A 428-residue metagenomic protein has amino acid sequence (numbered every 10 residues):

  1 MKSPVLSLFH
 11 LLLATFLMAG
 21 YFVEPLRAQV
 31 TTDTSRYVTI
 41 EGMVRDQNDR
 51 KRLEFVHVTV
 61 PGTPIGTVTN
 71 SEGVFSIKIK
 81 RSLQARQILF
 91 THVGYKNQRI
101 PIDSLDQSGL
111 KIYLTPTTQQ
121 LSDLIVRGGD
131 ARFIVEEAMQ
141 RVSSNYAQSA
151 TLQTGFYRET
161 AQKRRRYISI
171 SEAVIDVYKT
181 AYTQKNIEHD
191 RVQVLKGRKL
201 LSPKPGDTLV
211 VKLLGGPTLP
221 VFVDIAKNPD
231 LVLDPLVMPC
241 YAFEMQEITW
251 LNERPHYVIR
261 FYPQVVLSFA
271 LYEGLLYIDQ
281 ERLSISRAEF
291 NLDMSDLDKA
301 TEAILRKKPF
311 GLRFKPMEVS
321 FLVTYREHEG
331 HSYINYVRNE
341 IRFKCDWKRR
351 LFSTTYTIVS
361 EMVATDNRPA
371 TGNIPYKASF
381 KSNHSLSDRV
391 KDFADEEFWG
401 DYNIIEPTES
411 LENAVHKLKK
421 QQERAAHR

Functional and structural regions predicted by a protein language model:
M1-V38, V58, L121, R428: Bacterial Sec-dependent N-terminal signal peptides
D33-L53: Structural motif
R50-R52, S76-A85: Short Pro-Gly-centered beta-turn/loop motif in secreted/extracellular proteins
V56-V60, I88, V126: Hydrophobic beta-strand segments
P64-V74: Short, acidic Ser/Thr/Gly-rich low-complexity loop/linker segments typical of extracellular and cell-surface proteins
Q87-I100: A short, solvent-exposed loop/turn motif at the edges and junctions of modular extracellular/periplasmic domains
L110-Y241, N252-R254, I304-L305, P309-R428: Surface-exposed, low-complexity/disordered segments and acidic/polar micro-motifs at processing/linker regions
P229-D279, S284-L292, R326-E327, S332: Extended beta-strand-rich segments in extracellular/periplasmic secretory proteins, especially within noncatalytic
